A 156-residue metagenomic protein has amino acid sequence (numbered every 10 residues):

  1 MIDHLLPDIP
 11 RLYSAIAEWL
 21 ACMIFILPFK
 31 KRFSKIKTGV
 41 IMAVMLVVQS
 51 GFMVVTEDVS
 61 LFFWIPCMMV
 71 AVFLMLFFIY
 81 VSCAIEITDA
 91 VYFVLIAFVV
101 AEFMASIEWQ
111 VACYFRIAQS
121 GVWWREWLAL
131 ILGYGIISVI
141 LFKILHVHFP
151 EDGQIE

Functional and structural regions predicted by a protein language model:
M1-E18, E57: Hydrophobic transmembrane alpha-helical segments in integral membrane proteins
D8-R11, V40, I65: Alpha-helical transmembrane segments of integral membrane proteins
I16-K37, G51-E156: Juxtamembrane segments at transmembrane-helix boundaries in multi-pass signal-transduction membrane proteins
I41-S50: N-terminal, Lys/Arg-enriched amphipathic/low-complexity engagement segments that precede the first folded domain
